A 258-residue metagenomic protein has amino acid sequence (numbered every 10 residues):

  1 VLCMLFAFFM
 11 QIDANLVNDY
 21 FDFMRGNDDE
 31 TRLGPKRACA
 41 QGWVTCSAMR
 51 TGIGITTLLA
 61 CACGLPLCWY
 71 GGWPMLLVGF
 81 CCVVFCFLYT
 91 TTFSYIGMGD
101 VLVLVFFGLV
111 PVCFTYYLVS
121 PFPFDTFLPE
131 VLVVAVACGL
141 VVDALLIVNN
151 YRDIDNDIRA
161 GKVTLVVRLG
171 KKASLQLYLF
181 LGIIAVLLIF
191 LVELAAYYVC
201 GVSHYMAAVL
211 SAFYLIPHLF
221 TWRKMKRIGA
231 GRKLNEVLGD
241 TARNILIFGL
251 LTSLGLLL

Functional and structural regions predicted by a protein language model:
V1-L5, C61-L77, P111-V136, L187-M206 (+1 more regions): Helix-coil boundary and interhelical linker segments in multi-pass alpha-helical membrane proteins
V1-V17, L76-F87, T126-V148: Membrane-embedded alpha-helical segments that form the functional core of polytopic membrane enzymes, especially those
F9-L33, A144-V166: Acidic (Asp/Glu-rich) catalytic motifs at the cytosolic membrane interface
N15-D19, V84-G97, L146-N150, D155 (+1 more regions): C-terminal ends of transmembrane helices
E30-Y70, K162-Y198, A242-L246: Multi-pass membrane catalytic core of lipid/isoprenoid biosynthesis enzymes
R37-P123: Intramembrane alpha-helical segments
L102-Y116, C138, V167-K171, L238-T252: Small-residue-rich segments of transmembrane alpha-helices in multi-pass membrane proteins, especially helix faces
A195-L258: Extended hydrophobic alpha-helices typical of membrane-associated regions
